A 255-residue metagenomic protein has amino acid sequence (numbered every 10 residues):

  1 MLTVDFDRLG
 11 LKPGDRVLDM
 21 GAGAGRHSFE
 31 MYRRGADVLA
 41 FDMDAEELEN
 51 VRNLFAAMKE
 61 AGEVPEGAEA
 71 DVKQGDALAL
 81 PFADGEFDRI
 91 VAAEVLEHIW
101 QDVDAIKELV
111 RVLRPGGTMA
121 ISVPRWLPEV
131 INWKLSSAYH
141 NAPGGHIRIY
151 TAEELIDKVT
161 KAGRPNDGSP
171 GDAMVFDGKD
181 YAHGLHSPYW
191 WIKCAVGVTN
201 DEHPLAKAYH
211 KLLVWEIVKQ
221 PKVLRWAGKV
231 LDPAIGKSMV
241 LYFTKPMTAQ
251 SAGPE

Functional and structural regions predicted by a protein language model:
M1-G85, R89-A93, V103-I106, D172-A173 (+4 more regions): Conserved N-terminal segment of class I S-adenosyl-L-methionine
V38, M119-A120: A short hydrophobic/small-residue beta-strand
E94-H98: A short His-aromatic
V103-T118: A short glycine-rich, Lys/Arg-flanked "PGG" loop and its adjoining helix->strand segment in the class I
S122-P124, A182: Alpha/beta-hydrolase-fold catalytic nucleophile elbow
P124-R148, D157-K158: Short, glycine-/aromatic-enriched active-site segment of Class I SAM-dependent methyltransferases
I147-P170: Short alpha-helix
G171-I217, A234-S238: Conserved catalytic loop of SAM-dependent methyltransferase domains
